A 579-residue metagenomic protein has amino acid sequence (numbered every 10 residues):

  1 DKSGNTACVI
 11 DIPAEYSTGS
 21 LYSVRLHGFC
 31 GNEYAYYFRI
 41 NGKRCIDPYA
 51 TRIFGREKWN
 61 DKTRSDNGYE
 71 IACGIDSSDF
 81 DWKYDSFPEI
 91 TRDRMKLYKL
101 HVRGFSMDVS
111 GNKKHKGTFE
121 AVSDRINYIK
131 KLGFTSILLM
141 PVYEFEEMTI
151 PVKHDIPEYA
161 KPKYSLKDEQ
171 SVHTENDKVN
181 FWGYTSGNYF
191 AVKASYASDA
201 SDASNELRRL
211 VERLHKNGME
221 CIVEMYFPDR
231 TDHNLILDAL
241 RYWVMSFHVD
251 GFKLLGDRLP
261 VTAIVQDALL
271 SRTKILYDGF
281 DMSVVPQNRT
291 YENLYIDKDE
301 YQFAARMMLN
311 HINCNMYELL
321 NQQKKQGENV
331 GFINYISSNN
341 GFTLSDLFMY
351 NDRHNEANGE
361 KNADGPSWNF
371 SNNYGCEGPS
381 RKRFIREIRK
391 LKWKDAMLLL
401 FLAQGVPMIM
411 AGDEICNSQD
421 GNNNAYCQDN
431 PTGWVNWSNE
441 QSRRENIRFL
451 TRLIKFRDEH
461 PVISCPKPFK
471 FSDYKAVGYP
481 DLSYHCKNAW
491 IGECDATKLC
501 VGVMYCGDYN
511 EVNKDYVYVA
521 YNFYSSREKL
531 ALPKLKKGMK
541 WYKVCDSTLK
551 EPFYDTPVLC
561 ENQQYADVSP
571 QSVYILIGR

Functional and structural regions predicted by a protein language model:
D1-Y98, R103, D124, I129 (+5 more regions): Carbohydrate-interacting/catalytic domains
D47-A50, V109-K113, P141, E147-K153 (+3 more regions): Short, solvent-exposed loop/turn and secondary-structure capping segments
R64, H248, V261, V265-A411 (+8 more regions): Conserved alpha/beta catalytic core and glycan-binding cleft of carbohydrate-active enzymes
K96-Y98, I137-L139, C221-V223, F252 (+2 more regions): Hydrophobic faces of well-ordered beta-strands that scaffold small-molecule active sites in alpha/beta enzyme cores
R103-L138, Y143-E144: A conserved hydrophobic secondary-structure block that centers on an alpha-helix together with its immediately flanking
G111-T118, T149-K216, F227-S246, A357-G378 (+1 more regions): Aromatic- and acidic-residue-enriched carbohydrate-binding clefts of CAZyme catalytic domains
K130-T174, G341, M349-R353: Carboxylate/His-rich catalytic cores and anion/metal-binding grooves
N205-V285: Active-site neighborhood of glycoside hydrolase catalytic domains
